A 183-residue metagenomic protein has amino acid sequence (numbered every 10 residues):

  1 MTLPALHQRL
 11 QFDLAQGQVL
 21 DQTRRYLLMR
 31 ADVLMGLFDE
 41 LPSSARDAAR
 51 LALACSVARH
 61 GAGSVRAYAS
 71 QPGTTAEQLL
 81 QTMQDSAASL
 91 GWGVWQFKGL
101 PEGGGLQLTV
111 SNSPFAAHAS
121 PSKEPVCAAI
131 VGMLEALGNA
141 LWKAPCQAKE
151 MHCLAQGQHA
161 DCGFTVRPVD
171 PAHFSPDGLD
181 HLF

Functional and structural regions predicted by a protein language model:
M1-Q107, S113-A129, Q147, C153-D161 (+1 more regions): N-terminal accessory segment detector
P125-A144: Active-site helix/loop of acyl-thioester processing domains in fatty-acid/polyketide metabolism, spanning hotdog-fold
